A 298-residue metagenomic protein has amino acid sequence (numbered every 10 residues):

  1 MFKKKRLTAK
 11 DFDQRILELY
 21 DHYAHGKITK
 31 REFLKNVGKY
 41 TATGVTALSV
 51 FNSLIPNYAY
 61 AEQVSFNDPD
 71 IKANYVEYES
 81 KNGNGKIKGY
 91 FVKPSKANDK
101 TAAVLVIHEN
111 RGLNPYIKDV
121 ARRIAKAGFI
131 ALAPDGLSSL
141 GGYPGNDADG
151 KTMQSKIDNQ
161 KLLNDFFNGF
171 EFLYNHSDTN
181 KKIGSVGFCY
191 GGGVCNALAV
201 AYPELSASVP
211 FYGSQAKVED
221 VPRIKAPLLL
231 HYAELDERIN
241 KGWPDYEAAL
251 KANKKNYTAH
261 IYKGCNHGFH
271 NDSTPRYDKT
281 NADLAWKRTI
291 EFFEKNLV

Functional and structural regions predicted by a protein language model:
M1-E32: N-terminal secretory signal peptides
D21, R31-P56: N-terminal export signals
A61-A97: N-terminal cap/lid segment of alpha/beta-hydrolase-fold proteins
K100-E109: Short beta-strand element of the alpha/beta-hydrolase
L137-Q160, G268-S273: Cap/lid segment of the alpha/beta-hydrolase catalytic domain
D147-V186, L297: Gly/Ser-rich "nucleophile elbow"/oxyanion-hole loop immediately N-terminal to the catalytic nucleophile in hydrolases
F167-K225: Primarily recognizes the serine-hydrolase "nucleophile elbow" in alpha/beta-hydrolase and SGNH/GDSL folds
L230-Y232: Short beta-strand/loop motif that positions the catalytic acidic residue of the alpha/beta-hydrolase fold
